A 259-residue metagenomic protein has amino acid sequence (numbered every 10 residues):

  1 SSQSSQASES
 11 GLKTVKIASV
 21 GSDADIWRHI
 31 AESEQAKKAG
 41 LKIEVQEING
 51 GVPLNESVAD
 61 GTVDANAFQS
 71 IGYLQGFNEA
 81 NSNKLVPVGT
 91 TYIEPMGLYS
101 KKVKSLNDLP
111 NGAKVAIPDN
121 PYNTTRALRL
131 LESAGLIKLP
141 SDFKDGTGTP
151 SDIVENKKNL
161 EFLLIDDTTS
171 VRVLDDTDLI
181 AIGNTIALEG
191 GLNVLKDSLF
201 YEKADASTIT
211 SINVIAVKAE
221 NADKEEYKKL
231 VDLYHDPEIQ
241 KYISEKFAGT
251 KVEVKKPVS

Functional and structural regions predicted by a protein language model:
S1-T14, S259: Short, low-complexity disordered leader/linker segments with a strong preference for bacterial N-terminal type II
T14-E44, P53, S57: Short, polar/charged alpha-helical segment
S22-D23, N49-G51, G61-Q75, Y92 (+3 more regions): Beta->alpha turn/N-cap motifs
V45-E56, K144-R172: Short helix-initiation/N-cap motifs at beta->coil->alpha
G76-V88, K101-V103, D176, G190-E202: Ligand-binding "clamshell"
V88-I137, Q240: A conserved helix-loop-strand patch within extracytoplasmic ligand-binding domains of the periplasmic binding
P95-L106, S211-K224: A bilobed periplasmic-binding-protein/Venus flytrap-type ligand-binding module shared by bacterial periplasmic
T124-E132, Y234-V254: Periplasmic-binding protein-like
